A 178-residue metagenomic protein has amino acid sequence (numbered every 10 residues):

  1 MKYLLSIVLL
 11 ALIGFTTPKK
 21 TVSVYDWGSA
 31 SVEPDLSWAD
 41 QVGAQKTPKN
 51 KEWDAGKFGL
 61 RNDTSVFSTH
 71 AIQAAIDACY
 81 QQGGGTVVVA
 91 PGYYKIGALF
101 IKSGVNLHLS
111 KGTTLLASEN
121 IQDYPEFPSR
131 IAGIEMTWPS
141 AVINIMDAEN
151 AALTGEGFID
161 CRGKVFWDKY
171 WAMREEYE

Functional and structural regions predicted by a protein language model:
K2-V8, F15-V88, Y93-N106, S110-E178: Extracellular "leader-to-stem" segments immediately downstream of a signal peptide or signal-anchor in secreted/lumenal
